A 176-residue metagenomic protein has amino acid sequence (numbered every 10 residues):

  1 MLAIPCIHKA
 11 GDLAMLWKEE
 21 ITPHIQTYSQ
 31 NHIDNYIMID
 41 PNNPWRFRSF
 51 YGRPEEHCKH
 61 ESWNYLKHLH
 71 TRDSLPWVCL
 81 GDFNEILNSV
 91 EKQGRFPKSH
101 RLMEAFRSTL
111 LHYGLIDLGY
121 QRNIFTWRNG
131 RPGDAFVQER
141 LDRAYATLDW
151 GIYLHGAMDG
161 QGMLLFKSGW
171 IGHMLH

Functional and structural regions predicted by a protein language model:
M1-H176: A shared catalytic/ligand-binding motif for oxyanion handling
